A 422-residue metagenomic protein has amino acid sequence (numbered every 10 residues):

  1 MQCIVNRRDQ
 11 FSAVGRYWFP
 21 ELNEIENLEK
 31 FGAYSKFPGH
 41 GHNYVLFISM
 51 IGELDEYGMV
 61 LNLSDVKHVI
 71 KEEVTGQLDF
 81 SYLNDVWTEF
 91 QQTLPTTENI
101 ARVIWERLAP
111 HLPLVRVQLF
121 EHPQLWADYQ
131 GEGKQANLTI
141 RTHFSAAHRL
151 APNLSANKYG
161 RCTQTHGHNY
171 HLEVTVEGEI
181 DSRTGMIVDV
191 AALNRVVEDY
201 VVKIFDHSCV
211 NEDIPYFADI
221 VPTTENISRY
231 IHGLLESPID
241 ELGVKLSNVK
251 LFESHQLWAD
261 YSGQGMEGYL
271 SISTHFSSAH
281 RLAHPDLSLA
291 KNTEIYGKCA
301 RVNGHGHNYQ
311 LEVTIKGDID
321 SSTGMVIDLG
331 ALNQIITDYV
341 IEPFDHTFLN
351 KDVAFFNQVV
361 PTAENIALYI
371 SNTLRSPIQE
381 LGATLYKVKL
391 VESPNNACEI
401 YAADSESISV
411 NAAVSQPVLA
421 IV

Functional and structural regions predicted by a protein language model:
M1-V422: Charge-rich, low-complexity N-terminal segments
